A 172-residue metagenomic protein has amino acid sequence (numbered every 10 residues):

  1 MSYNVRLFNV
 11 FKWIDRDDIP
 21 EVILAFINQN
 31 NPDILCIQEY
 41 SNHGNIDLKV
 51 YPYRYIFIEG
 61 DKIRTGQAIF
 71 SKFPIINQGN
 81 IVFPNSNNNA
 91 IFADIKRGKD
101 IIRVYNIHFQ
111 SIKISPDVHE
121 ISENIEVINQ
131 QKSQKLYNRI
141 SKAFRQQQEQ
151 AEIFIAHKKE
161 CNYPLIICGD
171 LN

Functional and structural regions predicted by a protein language model:
M1-L48, E152: N-terminal, active-site-proximal structural segment of metallo-dependent hydrolase catalytic domains
S2-I19, K113-A143: Acidic/histidine-rich helix-loop elements that form or flank divalent-metal/phosphate-binding sites at the catalytic
V5, Y40, F109, D170-L171: Active-site metal-binding loops of divalent metal-dependent hydrolases
D15, I19, P32, I58-K62 (+2 more regions): Extracytoplasmic/periplasmic, Sec-exported soluble proteins
L24, D33-H119: Structured beta-strand-rich core segments of catalytic domains in phosphoester-bond hydrolases
Q29-N30, R97-K99, K159-N162: Glycine-rich phosphate-binding loop signature in dinucleotide/nucleotide-binding domains
E126-I128, Q134-C168: His/acidic metal-ligating clusters that form di-metal
